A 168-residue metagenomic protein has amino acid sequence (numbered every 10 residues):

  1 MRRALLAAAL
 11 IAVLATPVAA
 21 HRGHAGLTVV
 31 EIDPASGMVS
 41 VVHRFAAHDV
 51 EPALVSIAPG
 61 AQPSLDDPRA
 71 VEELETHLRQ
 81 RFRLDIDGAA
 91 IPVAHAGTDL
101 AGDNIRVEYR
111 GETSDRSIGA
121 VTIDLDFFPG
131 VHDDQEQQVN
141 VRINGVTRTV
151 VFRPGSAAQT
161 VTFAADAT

Functional and structural regions predicted by a protein language model:
M1-A4: Positively charged n-region of N-terminal signal peptides that target proteins for export
A7-A15: Bacterial N-terminal signal peptides
A20-T168: N-terminal soluble domains immediately following signal/targeting peptides that reside in extracytoplasmic
